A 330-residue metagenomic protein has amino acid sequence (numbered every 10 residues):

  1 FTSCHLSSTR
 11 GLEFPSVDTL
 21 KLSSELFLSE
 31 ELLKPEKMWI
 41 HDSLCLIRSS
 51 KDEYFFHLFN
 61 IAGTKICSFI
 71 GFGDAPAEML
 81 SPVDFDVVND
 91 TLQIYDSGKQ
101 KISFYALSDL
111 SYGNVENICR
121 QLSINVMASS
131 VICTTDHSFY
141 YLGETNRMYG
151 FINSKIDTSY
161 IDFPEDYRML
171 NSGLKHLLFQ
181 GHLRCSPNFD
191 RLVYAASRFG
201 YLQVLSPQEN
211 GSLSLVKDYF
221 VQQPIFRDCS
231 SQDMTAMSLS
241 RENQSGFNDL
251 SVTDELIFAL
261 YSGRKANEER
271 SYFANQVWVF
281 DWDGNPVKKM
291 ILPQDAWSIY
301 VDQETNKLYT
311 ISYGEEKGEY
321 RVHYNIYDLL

Functional and structural regions predicted by a protein language model:
T9-L33: A short helix->beta-strand "capping" segment at the edge of beta-propeller domains
K21-L28, C67-E78, I118-I124, D157-L178 (+2 more regions): Surface-exposed loop and turn segments in beta-propeller and other repeat-based domains that flank or scaffold
E25-Y54, N248-S251, L256-G263: Beta-strand-rich domains and repeat architectures in extracellular enzymes and scaffolds, especially beta-propellers
E36-W39, V83-V87, S129-T134, H176-N188 (+3 more regions): Structural signature of eukaryotic scaffold interfaces centered on beta-propeller domains
L107-S138, L142, R168: Asp-box/WD-like beta-propeller blade repeats and closely related beta-sheet repeat scaffolds
G150-N153, F273-G284, H323-L330: Beta-propeller blade signature
I225-D233, W282-Q303: Conserved blade-ending motifs and adjacent loop-strand segments that build the rim/top face of beta-propeller domains
S240-V279: Loop/turn-rich, solvent-exposed surfaces of beta-rich toroidal or solenoidal domains
